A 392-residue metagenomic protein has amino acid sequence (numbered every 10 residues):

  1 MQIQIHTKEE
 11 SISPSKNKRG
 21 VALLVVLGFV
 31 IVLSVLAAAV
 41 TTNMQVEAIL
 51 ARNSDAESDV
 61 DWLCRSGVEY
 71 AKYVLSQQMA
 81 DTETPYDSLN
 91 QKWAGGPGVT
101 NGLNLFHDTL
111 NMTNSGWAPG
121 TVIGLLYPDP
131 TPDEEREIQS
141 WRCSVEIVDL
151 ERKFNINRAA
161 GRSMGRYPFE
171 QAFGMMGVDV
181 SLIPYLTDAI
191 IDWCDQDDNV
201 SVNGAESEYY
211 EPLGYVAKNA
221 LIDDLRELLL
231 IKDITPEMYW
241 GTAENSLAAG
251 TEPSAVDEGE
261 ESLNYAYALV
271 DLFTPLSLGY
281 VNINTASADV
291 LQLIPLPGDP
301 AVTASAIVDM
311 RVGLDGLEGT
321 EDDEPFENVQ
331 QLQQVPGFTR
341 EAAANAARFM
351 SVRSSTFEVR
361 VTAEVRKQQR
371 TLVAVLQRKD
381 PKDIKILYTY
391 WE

Functional and structural regions predicted by a protein language model:
Q2-E392: Compositionally biased linear targeting/interaction segments
